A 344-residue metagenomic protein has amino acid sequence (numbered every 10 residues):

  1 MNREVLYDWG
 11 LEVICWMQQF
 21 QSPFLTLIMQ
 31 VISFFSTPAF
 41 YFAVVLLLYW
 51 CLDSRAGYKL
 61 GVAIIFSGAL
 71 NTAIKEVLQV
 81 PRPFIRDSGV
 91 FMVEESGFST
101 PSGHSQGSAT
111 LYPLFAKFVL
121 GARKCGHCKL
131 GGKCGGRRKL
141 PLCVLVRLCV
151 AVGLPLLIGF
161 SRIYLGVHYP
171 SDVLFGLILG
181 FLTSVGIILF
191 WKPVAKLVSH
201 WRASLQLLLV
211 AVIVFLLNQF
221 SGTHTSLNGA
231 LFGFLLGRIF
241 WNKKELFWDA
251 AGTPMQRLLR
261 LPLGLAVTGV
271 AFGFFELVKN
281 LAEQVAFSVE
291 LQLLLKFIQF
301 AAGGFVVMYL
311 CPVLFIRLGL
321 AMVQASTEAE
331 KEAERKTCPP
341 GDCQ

Functional and structural regions predicted by a protein language model:
M1-F40, N71-S99, G252-L263, V267-A271 (+1 more regions): N-terminal transmembrane-helix/juxtamembrane module of multi-pass inner/ER membrane proteins
Q21, A63, G222: Charged, low-complexity surface patches
I28-M29, F42-W50, Y58, G68 (+2 more regions): Membrane-embedded catalytic cores of phosphoryl/pyrophosphoryl-handling enzymes
C51-P81: Membrane helical hairpin/interfacial module
D53, L236, V307-L310: Hydrophobic transmembrane alpha-helices of secondary-active transporters and Na+-translocating membrane complexes
A56, L130, R335-T337: Low-complexity, compositionally biased segments
